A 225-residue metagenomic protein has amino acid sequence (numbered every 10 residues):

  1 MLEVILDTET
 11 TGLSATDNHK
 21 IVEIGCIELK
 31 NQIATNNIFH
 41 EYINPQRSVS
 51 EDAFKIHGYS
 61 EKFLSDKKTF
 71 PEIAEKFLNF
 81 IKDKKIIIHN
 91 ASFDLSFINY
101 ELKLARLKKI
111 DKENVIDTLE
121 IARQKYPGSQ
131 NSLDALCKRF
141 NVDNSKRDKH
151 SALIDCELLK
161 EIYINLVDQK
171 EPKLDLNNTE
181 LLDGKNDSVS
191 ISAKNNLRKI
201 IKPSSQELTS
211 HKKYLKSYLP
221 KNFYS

Functional and structural regions predicted by a protein language model:
M1-E113, R123, L133-H150, Y224-S225: Conserved non-catalytic scaffold segment of RNase H-like nuclease domains
G12, S145, Y163-K170: Hydrophobic, well-ordered secondary-structure scaffolds
D117, I121: Ligand/cofactor pocket segment of small-molecule handling proteins
S129: Glycine-rich phosphate-binding loop plus the immediately following alpha-helix
D143-S151, P172-T179: Cysteine endopeptidase catalytic domains of the caspase/legumain-like
S151-I164: Acidic, divalent-metal-coordinating active-site segment for phosphoryl/phosphodiester hydrolysis, typified by short
N165-S225: Acidic two-metal-ion nuclease catalytic site recognized across multiple nuclease folds, prominently DnaQ/RNase D-T
